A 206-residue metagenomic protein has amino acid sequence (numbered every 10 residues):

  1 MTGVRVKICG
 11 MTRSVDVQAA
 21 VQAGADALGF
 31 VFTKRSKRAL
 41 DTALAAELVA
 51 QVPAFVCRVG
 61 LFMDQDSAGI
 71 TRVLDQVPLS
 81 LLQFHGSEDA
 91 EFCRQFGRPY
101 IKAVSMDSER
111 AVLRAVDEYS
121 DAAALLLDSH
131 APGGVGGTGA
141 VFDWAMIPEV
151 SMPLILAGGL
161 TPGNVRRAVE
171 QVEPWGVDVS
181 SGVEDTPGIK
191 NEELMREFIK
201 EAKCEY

Functional and structural regions predicted by a protein language model:
M1-Y206: Conserved N-terminal beta1-alpha1 strand-loop-helix module at the mouth
